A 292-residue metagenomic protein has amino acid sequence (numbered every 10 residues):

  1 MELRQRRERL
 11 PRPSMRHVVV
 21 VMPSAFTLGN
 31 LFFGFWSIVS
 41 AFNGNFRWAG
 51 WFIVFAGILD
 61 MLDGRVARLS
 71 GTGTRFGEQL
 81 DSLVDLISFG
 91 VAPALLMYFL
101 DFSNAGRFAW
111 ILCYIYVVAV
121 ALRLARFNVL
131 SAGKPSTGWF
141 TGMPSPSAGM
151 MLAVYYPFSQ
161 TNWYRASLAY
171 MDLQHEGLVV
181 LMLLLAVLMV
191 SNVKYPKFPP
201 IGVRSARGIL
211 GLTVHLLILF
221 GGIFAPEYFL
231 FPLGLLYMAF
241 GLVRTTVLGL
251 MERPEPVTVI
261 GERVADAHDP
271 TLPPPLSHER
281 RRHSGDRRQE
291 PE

Functional and structural regions predicted by a protein language model:
M1-M61, R244, E292: Topogenic membrane-insertion module of multi-pass membrane proteins
M1-P11, T137-E292: C-terminal membrane-associated helical module and adjoining short loops/tails
E8-V18, F42-W48, L69-E78, A105-I111 (+2 more regions): Short juxtamembrane and helix-loop transition motifs at transmembrane-helix boundaries in membrane proteins
V20-T27, L69-F127: Multi-pass membrane catalytic core of lipid/isoprenoid biosynthesis enzymes
F32-F35, V91-A94, L212-F220: Hydrophobic, membrane-inserted alpha-helices
W36-W51, I87, V91-I111, V154-G177 (+1 more regions): Helix-coil boundary and interhelical linker segments in multi-pass alpha-helical membrane proteins
G57-L62, Y116-R123, V187, L235-T246: Alpha-helical transmembrane segments and their membrane-interface exit regions
R65-T74, A121-T137, G142, V190-P199: C-terminal ends of transmembrane helices
